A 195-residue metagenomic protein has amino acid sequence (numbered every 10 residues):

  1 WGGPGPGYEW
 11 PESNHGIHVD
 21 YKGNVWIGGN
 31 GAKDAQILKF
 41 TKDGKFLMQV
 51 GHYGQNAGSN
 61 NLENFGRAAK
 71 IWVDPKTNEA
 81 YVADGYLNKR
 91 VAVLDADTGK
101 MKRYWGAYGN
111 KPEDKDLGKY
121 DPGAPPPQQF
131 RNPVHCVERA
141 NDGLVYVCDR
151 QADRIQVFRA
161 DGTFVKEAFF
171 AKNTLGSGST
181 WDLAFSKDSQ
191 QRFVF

Functional and structural regions predicted by a protein language model:
W1-F195: Eukaryotic scaffold repeat domains enriched in small/polar residues
